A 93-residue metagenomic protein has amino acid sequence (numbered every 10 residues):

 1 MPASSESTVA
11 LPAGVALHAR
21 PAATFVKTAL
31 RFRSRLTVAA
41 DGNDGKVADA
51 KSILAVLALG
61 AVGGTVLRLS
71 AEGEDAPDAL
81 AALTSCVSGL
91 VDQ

Functional and structural regions predicted by a protein language model:
P2-S4, R31, G64: A general secondary-structure signal for short beta-strands and their flanking turns/coil in non-transmembrane regions
A3, A22, P77-D78: Generic low-complexity segments that are intrinsically disordered, proline-rich and/or Lys/Arg-biased
A3-A13: Short amphipathic
S7, L36, T65-L67: Conserved beta-strand core positions
P12-V62: Compact, glycine-rich, soluble single-domain proteins
A58-Q93: C-terminal structural segments of small proteins and small subunits
